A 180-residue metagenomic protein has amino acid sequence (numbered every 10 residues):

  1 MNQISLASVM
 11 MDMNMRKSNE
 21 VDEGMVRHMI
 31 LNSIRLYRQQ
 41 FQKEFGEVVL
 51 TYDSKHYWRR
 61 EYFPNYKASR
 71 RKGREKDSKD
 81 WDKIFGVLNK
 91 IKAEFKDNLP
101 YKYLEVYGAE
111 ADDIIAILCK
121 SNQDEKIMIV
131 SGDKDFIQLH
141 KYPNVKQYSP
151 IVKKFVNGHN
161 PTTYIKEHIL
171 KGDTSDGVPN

Functional and structural regions predicted by a protein language model:
M1-V130, F136, K141-Y148, V152-K154: Noncatalytic, basic helical substrate-engagement surface that gates or grips nucleic-acid strands
K154-N180: Feature 3881 marks metal-assisted phosphotransfer/nuclease machinery and their flanking interaction elements
